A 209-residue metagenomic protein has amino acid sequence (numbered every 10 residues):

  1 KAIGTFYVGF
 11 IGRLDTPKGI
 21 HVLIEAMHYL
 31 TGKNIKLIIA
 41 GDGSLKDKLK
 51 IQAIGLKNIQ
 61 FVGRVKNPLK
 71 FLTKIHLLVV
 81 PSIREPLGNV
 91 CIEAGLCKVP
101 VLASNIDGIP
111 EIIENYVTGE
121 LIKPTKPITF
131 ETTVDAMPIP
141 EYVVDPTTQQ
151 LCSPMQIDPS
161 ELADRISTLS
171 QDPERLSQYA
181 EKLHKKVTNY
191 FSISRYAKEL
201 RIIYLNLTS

Functional and structural regions predicted by a protein language model:
F6, F10-Y29, S44-D47: A conserved mid-protein helix/loop that constitutes part of the nucleotide-sugar donor-binding site
V8, L23-A26, L37, L162 (+1 more regions): A structural motif in glycosyltransferase catalytic domains
R64, I83: Aromatic "clamp/platform" in nucleotide-sugar-dependent glycosyltransferases that forms part of the donor/acceptor
L78-V79, V101: A short hydrophobic beta-strand element within the catalytic core of glycosyltransferases that build diverse glycans
G88-C91, I109: Short glycine/serine-rich donor-binding loops of glycosyltransferases
P100-A103, I113, E120-I122: Short hydrophobic beta-strand element within catalytic cores of glycosyltransferases and related nucleotide-activated
T148-Q150, E161, S167-T168, R175-Y190: A short, well-ordered alpha-helix in the C-terminal region of glycosyltransferases
D158, D164-R175, I193-S209: C-terminal alpha-helical cap of glycosyltransferases
